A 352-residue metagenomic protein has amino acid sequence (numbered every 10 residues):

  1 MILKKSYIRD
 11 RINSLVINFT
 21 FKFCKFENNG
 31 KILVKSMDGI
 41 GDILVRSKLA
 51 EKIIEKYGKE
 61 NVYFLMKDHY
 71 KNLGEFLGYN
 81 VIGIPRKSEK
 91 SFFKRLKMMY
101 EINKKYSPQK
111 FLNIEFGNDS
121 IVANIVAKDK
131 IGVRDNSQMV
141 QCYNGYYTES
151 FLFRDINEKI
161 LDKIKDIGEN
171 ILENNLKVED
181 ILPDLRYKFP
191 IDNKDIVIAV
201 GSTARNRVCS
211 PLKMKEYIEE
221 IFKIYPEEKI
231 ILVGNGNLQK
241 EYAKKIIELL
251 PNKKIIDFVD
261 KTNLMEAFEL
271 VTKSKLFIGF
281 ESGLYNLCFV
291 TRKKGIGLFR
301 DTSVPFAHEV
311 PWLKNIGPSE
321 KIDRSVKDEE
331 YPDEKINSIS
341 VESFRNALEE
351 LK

Functional and structural regions predicted by a protein language model:
M1-N29: Positively charged, low-complexity intrinsically disordered leader regions
V34-D38, R134, P183-Y242, D301-S303: Active-site donor-nucleotide binding/catalytic segment of nucleotide-sugar enzymes
I43-I54, H69-N72, Y217: Short amphipathic alpha-helix
E60-K94, K254, N315-I322: Conserved nucleotide-sugar phosphate-binding/catalytic loop shared by glycosyltransferases and other
N61-D68, I131-V133, I230-N235: Short internal beta-strands
G83-V178, D195, A199, A204 (+2 more regions): Conserved nucleotide-diphosphate donor binding/catalytic pocket of glycan-assembly enzymes
F93-M99, K213-R300: Donor-binding and catalytic core of enzymes assembling or modifying cell-surface/extracellular glycoconjugates
V133-R154, D257, F289-K352: Nucleotide-sugar donor-binding patch of glycosyltransferase catalytic domains
